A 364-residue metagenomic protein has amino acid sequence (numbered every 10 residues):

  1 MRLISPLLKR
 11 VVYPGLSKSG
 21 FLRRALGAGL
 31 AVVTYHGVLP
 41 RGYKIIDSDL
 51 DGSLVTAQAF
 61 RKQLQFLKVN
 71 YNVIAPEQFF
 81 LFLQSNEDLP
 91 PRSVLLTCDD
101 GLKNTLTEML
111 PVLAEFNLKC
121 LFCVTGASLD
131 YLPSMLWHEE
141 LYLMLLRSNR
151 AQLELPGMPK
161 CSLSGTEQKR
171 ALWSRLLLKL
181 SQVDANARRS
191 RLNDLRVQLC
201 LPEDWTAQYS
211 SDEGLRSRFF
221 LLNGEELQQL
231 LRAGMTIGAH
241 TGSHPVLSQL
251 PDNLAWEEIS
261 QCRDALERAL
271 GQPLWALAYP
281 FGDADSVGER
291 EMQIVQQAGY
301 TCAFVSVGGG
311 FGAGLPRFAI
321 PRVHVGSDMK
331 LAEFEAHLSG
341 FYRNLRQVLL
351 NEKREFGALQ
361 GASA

Functional and structural regions predicted by a protein language model:
M1-T97, N104, L132, L136-L155 (+3 more regions): C-terminal active-site subregion of NodB/CE4 polysaccharide deacetylases
A25-L30, T34, L132-A233: Extended, charge-rich helix/loop segments that form flexible, surface "patches" used to engage negatively charged
L89-P90, L102, P111-C123, A171 (+4 more regions): CE4/NodB-like, metal-dependent polysaccharide N-deacetylase domain that modifies extracellular/periplasmic N-acetylated
T107-E108: Short, solvent-exposed loop/turn and secondary-structure capping segments
P111, Q228, M292-Q293: Alpha-helical segments flanking ligand/cofactor-binding loops in enzyme cores
F122-G126, V307: Glycine-rich, histidine-containing beta strand-loop boundary motifs that form or position
L215-L222, S243, L247, P251: Alpha-helix N-cap/loop-to-helix boundary motif
